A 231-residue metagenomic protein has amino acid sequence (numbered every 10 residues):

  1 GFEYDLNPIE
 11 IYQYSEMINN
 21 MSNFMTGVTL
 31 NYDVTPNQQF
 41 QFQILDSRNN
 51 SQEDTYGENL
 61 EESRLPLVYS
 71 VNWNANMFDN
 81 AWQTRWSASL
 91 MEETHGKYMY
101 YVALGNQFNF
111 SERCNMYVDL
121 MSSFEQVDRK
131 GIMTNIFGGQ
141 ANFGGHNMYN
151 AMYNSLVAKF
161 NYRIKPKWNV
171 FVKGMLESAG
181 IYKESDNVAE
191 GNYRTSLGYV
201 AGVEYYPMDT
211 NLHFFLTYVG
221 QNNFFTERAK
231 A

Functional and structural regions predicted by a protein language model:
G1-F2, S47-N50, M91-E93, S123-V127 (+2 more regions): Structural signature of outer-membrane beta-barrel domains
G1-N49: Outer membrane beta-barrel
E3-L6, Q41-Q43, Q52-Y56, R85 (+1 more regions): A short secondary-structure junction signal
Y12-E16, Q52-N59, L90-M91, A141-H146 (+2 more regions): Extracellular loop and loop/strand-boundary signature of outer-membrane beta-barrel proteins
T29-D33, Q39-Q41, N72-N76, G105-N109 (+2 more regions): Transmembrane beta-barrel domains of outer membrane proteins
R48-N74: Aspartyl protease catalytic domain
L65-P66, V71-S185, G191-Y193, L197: Detector for outer-membrane/organellar transmembrane beta-barrel domains, recognizing the amphipathic beta-strand
Y205-L212, Y218, K230-A231: Outer-membrane beta-barrel "beta-signal"
